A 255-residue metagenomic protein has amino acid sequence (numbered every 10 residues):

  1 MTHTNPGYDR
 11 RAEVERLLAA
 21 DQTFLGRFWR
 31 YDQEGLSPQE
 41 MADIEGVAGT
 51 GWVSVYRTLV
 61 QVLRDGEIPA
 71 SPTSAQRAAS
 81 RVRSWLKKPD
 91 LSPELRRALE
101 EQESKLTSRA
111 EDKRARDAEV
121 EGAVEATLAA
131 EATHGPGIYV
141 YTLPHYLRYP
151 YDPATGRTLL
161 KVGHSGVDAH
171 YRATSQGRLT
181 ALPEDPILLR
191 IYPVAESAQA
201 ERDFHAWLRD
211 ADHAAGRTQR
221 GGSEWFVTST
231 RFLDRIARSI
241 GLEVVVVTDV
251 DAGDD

Functional and structural regions predicted by a protein language model:
M1-D255: Non-catalytic accessory segments flanking enzymatic or RNA/DNA-binding domains
